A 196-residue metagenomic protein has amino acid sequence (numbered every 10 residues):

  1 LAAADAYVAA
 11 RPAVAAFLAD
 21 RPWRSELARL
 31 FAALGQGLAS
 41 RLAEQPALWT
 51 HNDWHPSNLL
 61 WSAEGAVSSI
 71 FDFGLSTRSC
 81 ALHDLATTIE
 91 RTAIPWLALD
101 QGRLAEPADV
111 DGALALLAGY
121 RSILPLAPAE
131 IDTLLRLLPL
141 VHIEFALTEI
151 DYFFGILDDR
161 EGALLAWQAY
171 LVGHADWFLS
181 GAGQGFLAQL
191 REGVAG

Functional and structural regions predicted by a protein language model:
L1-S40: Active-site catalytic-loop/activation-segment of kinase and kinase-like phosphoryl-transfer enzymes
L1-V8, P107-G119, I123, L164-A182: Short, mixed-charge aromatic SLiMs
G35-H83, W96: Active-site acidic catalytic loop and adjacent metal/ATP-binding pocket of ATP-dependent phosphoryl transfer enzymes
S40-R41, L124-E130: Surface-exposed helix-capping loop/turn segments at secondary-structure junctions
T77, L137-V141: Transmembrane helix-bundle signature of multi-pass membrane transporters/permeases
L82-L124, V141-L157: Active-site activation/catalytic loop segments of kinase-like enzymes and analogous catalytic loops in related
P128-L138: All-alpha amphipathic helical-bundle segments outside canonical DNA-binding/catalytic cores that form hydrophobic
E144-G196: ATP/Mg2+ or Mg2+-diphosphate-binding catalytic cores that bind nucleotide phosphates or diphosphates via glycine-rich
